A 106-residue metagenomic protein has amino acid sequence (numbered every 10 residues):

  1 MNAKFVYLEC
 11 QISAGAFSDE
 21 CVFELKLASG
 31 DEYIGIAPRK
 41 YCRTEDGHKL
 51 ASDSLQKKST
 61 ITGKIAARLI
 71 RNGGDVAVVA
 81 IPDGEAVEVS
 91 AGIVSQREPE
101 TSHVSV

Functional and structural regions predicted by a protein language model:
M1-V106: Single-stranded RNA-binding regions, centering on S1/OB-family and related RNA-binding modules
